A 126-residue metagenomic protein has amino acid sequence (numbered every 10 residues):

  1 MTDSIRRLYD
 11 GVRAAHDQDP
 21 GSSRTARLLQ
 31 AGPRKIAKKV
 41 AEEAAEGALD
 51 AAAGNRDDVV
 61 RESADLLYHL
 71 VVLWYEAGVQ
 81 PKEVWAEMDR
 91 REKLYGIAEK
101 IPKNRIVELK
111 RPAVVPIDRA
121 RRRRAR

Functional and structural regions predicted by a protein language model:
M1-E62, Y68-R126: Flexible "arm" and connector segments at domain edges
